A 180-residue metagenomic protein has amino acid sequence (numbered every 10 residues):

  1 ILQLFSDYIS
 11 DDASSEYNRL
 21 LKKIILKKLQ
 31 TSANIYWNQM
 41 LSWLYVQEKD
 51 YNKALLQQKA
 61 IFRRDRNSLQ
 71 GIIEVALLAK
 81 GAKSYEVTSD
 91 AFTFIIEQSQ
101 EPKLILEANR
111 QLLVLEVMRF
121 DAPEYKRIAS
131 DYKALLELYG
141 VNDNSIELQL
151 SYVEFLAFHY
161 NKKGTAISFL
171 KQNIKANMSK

Functional and structural regions predicted by a protein language model:
I1-Y8, I24, M40-L41, E74-V75 (+6 more regions): Structural register within alpha-helical repeat arrays
L2-L4, E16-L21, Q30-Q39, K49 (+6 more regions): Generic helix N-cap/helix-start motif at coil->alpha-helix transitions
Y8, D12-S15, E48, A82 (+2 more regions): Structural motif corresponding to the intra-repeat A-B loop/turn of tetratricopeptide repeats
S10-D11, K23-A33, K59-N67, F94-L104 (+3 more regions): Solenoid-like repeat scaffolds
L21, A54, T88, Y125-I128 (+1 more regions): Single-residue signature of alpha-solenoid repeat helices
L44-I72, G81-A82, V87: Polyampholytic low-complexity alpha-helical segments
G71, A79, Y85-I96, P102 (+2 more regions): Eukaryotic intrinsically disordered, low-complexity regions
L78-E86, I167, K171-I174: A cross-taxonomic marker for long C-terminal extensions/tails that follow the last structured domain
